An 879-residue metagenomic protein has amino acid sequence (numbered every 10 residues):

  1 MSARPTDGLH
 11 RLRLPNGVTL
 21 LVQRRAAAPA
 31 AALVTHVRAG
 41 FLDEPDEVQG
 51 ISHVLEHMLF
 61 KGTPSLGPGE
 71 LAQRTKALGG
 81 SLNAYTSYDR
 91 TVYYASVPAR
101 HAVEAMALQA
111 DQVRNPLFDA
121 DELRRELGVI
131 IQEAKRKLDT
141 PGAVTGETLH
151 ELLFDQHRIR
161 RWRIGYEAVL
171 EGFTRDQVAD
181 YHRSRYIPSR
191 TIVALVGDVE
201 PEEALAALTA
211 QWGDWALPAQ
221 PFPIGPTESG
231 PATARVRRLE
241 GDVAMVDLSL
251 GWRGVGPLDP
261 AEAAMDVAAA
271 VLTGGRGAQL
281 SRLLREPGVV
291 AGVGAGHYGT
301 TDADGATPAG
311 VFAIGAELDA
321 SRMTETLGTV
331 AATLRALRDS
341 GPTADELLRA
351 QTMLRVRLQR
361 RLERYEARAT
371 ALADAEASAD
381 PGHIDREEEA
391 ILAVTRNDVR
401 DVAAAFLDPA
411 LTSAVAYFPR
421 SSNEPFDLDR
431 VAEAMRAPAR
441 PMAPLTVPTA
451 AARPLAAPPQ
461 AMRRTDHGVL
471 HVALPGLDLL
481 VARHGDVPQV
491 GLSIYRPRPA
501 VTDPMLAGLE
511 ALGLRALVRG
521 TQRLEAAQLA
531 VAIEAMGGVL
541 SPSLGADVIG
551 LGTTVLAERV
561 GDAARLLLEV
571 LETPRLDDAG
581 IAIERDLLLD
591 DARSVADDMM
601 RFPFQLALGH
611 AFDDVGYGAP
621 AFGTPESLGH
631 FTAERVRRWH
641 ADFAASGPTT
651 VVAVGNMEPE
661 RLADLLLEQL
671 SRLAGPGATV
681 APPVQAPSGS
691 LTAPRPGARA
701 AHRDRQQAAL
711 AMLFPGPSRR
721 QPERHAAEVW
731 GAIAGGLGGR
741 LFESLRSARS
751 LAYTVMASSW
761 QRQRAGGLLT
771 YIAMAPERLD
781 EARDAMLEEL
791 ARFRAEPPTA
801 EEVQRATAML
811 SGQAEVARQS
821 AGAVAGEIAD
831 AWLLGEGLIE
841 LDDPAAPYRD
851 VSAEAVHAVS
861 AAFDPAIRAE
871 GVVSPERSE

Functional and structural regions predicted by a protein language model:
M1-A72, S96, V103, A107-Q109 (+10 more regions): His/Glu-rich zincin catalytic helix
S2-R11, E151-T191, P223-E228, M265 (+8 more regions): Histidine-acidic residue clusters that define the catalytic metal-binding segment of zinc metallopeptidase domains
G17, G476, L606, S627-H630: Structural alpha/beta core scaffold segments of enzyme domains
L21-Q23, A28-D46, G50-V54, P68-Q112 (+13 more regions): M16 family metallopeptidases and their MPP-like homologs
Q132-K137, T227-G241, A350-R361, V555-L556 (+3 more regions): Short, conserved secondary-structure transition motifs
D398-S421: A contiguous, mid-protein "functional segment" used to position or interact with cofactors/ions or partner subunits
T632, A693, L751-Y753: A general structural motif
